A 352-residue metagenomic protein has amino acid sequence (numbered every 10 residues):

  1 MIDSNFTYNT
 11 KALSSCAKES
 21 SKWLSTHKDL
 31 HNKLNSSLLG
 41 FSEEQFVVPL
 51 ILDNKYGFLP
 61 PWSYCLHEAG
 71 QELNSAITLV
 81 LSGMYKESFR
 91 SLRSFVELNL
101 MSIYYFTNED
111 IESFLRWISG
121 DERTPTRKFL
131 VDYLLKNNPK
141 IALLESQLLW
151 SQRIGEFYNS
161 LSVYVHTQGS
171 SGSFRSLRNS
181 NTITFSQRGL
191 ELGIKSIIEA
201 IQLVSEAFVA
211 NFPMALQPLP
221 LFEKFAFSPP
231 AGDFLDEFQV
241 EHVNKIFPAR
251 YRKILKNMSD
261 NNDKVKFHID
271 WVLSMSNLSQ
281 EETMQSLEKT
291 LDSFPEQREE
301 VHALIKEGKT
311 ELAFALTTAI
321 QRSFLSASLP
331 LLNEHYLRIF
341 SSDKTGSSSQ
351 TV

Functional and structural regions predicted by a protein language model:
M1-G70, L79-Y85, E112-V352: A cross-kingdom marker of C-terminal helix-rich interaction/assembly modules
C65-T107: Short, hydrophobic, well-ordered secondary-structure elements
